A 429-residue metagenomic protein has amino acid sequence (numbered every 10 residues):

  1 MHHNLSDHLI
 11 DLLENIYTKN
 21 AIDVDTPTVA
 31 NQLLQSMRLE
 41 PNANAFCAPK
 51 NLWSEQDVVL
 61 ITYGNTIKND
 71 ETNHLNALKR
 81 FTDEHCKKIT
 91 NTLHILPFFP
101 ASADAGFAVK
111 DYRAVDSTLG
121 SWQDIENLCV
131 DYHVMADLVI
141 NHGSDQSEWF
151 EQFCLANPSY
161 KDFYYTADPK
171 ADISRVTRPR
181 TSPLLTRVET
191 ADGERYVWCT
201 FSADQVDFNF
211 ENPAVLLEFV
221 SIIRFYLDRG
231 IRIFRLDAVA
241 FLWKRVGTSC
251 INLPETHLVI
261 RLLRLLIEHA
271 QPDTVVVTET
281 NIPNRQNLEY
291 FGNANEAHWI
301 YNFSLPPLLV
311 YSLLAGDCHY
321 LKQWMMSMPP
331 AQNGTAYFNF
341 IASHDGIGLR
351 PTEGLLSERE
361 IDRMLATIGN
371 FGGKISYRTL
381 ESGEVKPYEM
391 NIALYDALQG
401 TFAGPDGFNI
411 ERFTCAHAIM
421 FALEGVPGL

Functional and structural regions predicted by a protein language model:
H2-L429: Active-site and adjacent substrate-binding regions of carbohydrate-active enzymes
